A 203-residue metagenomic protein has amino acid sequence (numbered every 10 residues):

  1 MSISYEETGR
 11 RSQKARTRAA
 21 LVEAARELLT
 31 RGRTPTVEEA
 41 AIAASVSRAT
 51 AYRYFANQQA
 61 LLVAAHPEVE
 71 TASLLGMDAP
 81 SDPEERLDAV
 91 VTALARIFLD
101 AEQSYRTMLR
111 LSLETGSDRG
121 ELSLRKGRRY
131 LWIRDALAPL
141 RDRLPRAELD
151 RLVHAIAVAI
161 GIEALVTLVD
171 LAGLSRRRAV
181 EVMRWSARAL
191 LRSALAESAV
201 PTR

Functional and structural regions predicted by a protein language model:
M1-V46, Q59-A60: Basic, helix-initiating cap at the start of DNA-binding domains
E27-T34, V63-V90: Amphipathic alpha-helical linker/stalk segments
A43, L75-Q103, S123-K126: Hydrophobic alpha-helical connector segments
A49: Key DNA-contact positions within bacterial/archaeal DNA-binding proteins
Y52-V63: HTH DNA-binding helix-turn interface
A65-V69, L99-G120, R134-D135, V166-T167: Amphipathic alpha-helical segments used for helix-helix packing
R96, D100, G116-R146, D150-H154 (+1 more regions): Amphipathic alpha-helical packing segments from all-alpha helical-bundle domains
L140-S186, A194-R203: Hydrophobic/aromatic-rich alpha-helical bundle segments in the mid-to-C-terminal region
